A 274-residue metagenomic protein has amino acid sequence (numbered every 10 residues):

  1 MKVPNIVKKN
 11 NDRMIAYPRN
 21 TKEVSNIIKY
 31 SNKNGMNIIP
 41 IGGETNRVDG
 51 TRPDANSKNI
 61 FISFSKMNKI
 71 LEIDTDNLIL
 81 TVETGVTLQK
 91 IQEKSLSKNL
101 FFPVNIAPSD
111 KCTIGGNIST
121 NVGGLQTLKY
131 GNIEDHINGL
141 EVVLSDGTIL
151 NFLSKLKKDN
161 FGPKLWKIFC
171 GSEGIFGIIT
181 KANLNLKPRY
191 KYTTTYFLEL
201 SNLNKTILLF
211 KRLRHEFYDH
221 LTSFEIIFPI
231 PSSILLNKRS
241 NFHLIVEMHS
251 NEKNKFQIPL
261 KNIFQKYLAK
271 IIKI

Functional and structural regions predicted by a protein language model:
M1-I274: Noncatalytic alpha-helical scaffold of FAD-dependent oxidoreductases
